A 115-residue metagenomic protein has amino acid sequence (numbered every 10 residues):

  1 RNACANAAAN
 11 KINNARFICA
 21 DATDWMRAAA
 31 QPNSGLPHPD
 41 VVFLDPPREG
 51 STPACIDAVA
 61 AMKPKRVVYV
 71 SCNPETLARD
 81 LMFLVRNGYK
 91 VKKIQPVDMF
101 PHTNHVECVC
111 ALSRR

Functional and structural regions predicted by a protein language model:
R1-R115: Rossmann-like S-adenosyl-L-methionine
